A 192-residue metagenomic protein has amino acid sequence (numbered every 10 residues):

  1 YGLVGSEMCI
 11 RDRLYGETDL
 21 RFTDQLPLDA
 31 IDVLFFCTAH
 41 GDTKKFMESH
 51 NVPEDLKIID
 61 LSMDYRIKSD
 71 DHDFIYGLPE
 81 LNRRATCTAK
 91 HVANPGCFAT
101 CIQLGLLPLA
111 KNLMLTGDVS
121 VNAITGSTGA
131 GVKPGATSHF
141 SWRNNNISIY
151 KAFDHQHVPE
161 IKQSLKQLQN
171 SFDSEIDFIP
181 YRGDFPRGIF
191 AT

Functional and structural regions predicted by a protein language model:
Y1-G5, C9-I10: Single conserved hydrophobic/aromatic residue that forms the stacking wall/gate of nucleotide- or nucleobase-binding
E7, L14-R21, L28-A30, C101-T192: Active-site-lining helix/loop region of Rossmann-like oxidoreductase modules
P27-K45: Rossmann-like NAD(P)-binding element
V33-F36, I59, A93: N-terminal Rossmann-like NAD(P) cofactor-binding module of classical short-chain dehydrogenase/reductase
T38-H40, M63, G96-C97: Short glycine-/small-residue-rich Rossmann-like dinucleotide-binding loops
G41-L61: Rossmann-fold NAD(P) dinucleotide-binding segment
D42-F46, R66-I67, T100-C101: Short glycine-rich, flexible loops that bind phosphorylated cofactors or substrates
K57-A89: Rossmann-fold NAD(P)-binding glycine/threonine-rich loop
